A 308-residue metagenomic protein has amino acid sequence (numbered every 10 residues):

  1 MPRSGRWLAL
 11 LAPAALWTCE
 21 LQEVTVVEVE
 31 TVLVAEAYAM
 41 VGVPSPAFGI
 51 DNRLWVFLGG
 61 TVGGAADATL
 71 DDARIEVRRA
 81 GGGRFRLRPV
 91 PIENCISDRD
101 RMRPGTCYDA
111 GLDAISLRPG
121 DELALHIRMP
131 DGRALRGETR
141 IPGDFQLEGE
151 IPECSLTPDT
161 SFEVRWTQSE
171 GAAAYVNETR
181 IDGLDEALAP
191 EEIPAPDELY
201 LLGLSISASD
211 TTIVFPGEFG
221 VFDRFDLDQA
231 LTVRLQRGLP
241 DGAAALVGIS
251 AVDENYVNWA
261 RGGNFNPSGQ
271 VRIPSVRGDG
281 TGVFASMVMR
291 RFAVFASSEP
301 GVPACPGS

Functional and structural regions predicted by a protein language model:
M1-W17: Sec-dependent bacterial lipoprotein signal peptides
C19-S308: A sequence/structural signal for flexible, mid-protein segments enriched in small/helix-disrupting residues
